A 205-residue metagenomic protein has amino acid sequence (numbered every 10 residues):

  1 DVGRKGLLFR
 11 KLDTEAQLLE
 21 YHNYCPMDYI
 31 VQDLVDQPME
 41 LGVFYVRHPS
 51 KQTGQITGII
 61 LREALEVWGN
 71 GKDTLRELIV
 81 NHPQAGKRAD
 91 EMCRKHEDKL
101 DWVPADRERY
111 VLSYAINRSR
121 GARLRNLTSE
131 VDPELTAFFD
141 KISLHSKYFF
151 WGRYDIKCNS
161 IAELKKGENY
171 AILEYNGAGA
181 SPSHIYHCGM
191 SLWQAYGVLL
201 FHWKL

Functional and structural regions predicted by a protein language model:
D1-C93, P133-T136: Active-site nucleotide/adenylate-binding loops and adjacent lid/helix of ATP-dependent enzymes
K5-L8, R125-T128, H184: A generic structural signal for short coil/turn motifs at secondary-structure boundaries
T14-E15, T74-L75, S119-R120, L124 (+3 more regions): General structural signal for secondary-structure boundaries
Q32, Y154, L173: Active-site flanking residues adjacent to catalytic metal/cofactor-binding acidic residues
P38-E40, P49-Q55, Y148-W151, K165-Y170 (+1 more regions): Coil-to-beta-strand transition motifs
Y45, L61, I156-C158, G177: Hydrophobic side chains in beta-strands
I79-K166: A long amphipathic alpha-helix within ATP-dependent nucleotide-binding catalytic cores
N159-L205: C-terminal active-site "lid" helix and adjoining low-complexity regulatory extension at the edge of ATP-using catalytic
